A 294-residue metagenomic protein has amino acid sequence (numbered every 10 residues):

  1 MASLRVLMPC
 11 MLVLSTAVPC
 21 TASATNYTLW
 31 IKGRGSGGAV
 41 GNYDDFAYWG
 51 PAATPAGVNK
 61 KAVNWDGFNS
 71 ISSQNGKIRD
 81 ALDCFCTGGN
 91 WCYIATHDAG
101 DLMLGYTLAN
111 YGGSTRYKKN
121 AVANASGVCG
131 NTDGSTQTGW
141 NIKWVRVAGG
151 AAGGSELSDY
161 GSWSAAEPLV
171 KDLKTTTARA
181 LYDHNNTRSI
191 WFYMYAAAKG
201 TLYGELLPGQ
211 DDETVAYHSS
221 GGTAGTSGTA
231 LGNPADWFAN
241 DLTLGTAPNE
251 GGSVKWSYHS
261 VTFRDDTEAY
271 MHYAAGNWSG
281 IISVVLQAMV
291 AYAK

Functional and structural regions predicted by a protein language model:
M1-M8: Bacterial N-terminal signal peptides that target proteins for export
M8-T16: Bacterial N-terminal signal peptides
A22-I94, E156, W163: Active-site catalytic motif of lipid deacylating hydrolases and related acyltransferases
N26-T28, N75-W191: Serine-dependent carboxylesterase/thioesterase catalytic core of lipase-like alpha/beta-hydrolase/SGNH enzymes
G33-G37, D66-S70, H97-L102, N110-G113 (+4 more regions): Solvent-exposed loop/turn segments at secondary-structure junctions within structured extracellular/periplasmic domains
N42-Y43, E156-G161, Y203-D211: Short aromatic-enriched loop/helix-cap "lid" or pocket-rim segments at secondary-structure transitions that line
T187-K294: C-terminal catalytic-base region of ester-bond hydrolases, centering on the histidine of the charge-relay
